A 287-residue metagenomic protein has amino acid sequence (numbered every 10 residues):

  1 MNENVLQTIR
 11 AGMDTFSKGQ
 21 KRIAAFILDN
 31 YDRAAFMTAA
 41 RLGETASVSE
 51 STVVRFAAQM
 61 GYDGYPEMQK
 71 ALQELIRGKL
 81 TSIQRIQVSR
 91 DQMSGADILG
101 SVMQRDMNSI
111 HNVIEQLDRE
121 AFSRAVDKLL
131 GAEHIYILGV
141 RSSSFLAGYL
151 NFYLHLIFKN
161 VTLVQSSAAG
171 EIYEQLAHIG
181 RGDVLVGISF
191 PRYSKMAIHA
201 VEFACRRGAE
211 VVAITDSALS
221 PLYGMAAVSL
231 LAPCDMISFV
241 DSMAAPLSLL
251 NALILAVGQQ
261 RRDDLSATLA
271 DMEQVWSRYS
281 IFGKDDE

Functional and structural regions predicted by a protein language model:
N2-L6, D14-T15, R22, D32-F36 (+1 more regions): HTH-adjacent hinge/linker in prokaryotic transcriptional regulators
D97, E120-A125, G170-E174: Short, charged beta->alpha transition segments
L117-E120, A125-V126, G131-E133: Long amphipathic N-terminal alpha/beta scaffold segment
L130-S248, A252-R261: Glycine-rich phosphate-binding loops that contact phosphosugars or nucleotide phosphates
D263-E287: A short, charged, Gly/Pro-tolerant segment at domain boundaries
